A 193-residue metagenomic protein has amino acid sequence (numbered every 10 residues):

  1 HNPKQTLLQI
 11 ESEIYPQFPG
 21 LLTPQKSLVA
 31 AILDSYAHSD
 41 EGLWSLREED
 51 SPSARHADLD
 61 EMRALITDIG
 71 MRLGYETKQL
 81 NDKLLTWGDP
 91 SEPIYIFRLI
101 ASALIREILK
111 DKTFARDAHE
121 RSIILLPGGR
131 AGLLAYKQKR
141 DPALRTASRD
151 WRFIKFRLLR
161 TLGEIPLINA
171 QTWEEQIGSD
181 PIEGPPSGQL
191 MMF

Functional and structural regions predicted by a protein language model:
H1-F193: C-terminal non-catalytic scaffold/interaction domains in large multidomain proteins
